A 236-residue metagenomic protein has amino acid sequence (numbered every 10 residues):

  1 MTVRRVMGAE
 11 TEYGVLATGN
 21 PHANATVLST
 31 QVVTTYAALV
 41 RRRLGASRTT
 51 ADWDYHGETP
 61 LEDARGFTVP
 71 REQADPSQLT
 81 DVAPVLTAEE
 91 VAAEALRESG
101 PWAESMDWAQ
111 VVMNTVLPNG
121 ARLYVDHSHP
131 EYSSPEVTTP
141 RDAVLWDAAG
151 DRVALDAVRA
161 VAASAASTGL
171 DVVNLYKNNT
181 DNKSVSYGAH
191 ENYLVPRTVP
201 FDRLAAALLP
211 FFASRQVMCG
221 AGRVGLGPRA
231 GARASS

Functional and structural regions predicted by a protein language model:
M1-D171, L175-Y176, V185, A205-G225 (+1 more regions): Terminal catalytic/cofactor-binding subdomain
T18, R197-T198: A ubiquitous, low-specificity "background" feature that marks scattered single residues across proteins without
N179-P196: Histidine-centered divalent-metal-coordination microenvironment in nucleic-acid enzymes
P200-D202: A short alpha->loop->secondary-structure connector
A234-S236: Short, surface-exposed beta-strand/strand-loop-strand elements in extracellular ectodomains
